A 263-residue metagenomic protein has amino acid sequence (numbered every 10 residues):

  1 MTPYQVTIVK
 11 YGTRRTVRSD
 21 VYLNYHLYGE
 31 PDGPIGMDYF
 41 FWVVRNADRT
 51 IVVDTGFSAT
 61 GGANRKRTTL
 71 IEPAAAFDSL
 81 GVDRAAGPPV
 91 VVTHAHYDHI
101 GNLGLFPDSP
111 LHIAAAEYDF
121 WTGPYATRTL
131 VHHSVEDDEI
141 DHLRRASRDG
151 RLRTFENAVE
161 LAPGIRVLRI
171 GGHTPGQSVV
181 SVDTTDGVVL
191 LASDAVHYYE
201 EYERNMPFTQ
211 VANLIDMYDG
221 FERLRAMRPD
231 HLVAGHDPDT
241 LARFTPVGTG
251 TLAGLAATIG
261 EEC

Functional and structural regions predicted by a protein language model:
I8, W42-R45, I51, E156-T185: Core dinuclear metal-dependent hydrolase active-site scaffold
T13-A76, V179-S193: Conserved beta-strand hairpin/beta-sheet module of binuclear metal-dependent hydrolase folds, prominently
R15-V17, A59-T60, A95-G101, P175-Q177 (+2 more regions): Active-site environment of divalent metal-dependent phosphoester hydrolases
V52-T55, G87-H94, I113-A114, R169-G172 (+3 more regions): Active-site neighborhood of phospho(di)ester-bond hydrolases with catalytic His/Asp-centered motifs
G61, L70-A76, P107-A115, L168-G172 (+1 more regions): Short, electropositive alpha-helical surface patch
R67, D183-C263: Cap/insert and terminal regions of metallo-dependent hydrolase folds
R67-I113: Active-site metal-binding motif and surrounding structural segment of the metallo-beta-lactamase
I71-A86, A116-R169, A212-P229: Metallo-beta-lactamase
